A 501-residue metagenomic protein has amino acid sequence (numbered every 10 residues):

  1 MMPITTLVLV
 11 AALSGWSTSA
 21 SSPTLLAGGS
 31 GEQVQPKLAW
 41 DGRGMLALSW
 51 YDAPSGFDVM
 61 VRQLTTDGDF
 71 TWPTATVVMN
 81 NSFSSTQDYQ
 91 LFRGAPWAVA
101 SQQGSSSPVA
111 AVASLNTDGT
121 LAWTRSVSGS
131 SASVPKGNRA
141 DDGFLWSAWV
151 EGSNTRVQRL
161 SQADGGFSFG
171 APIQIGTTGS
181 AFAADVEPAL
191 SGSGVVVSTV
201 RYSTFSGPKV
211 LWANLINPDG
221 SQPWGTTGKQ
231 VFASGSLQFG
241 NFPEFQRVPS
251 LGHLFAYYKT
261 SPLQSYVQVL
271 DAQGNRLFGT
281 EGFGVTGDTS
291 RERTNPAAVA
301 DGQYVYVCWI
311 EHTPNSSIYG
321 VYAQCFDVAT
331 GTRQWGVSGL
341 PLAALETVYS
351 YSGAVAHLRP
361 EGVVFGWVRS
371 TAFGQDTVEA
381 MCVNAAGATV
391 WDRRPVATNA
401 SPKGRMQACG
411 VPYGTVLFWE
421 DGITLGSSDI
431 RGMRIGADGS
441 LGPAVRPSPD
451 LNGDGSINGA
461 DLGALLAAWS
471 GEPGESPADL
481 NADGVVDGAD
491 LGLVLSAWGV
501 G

Functional and structural regions predicted by a protein language model:
M1-S17: Sec-dependent, cleavable N-terminal signal peptides
T5-L7, A113, P135, C409 (+2 more regions): Alpha-helical interaction segments
L13-V445: Extracellular, repeat-based ectodomains that mediate carbohydrate processing or recognition
S440-G501: Cellulosome-associated attachment modules in secreted, modular CAZymes
